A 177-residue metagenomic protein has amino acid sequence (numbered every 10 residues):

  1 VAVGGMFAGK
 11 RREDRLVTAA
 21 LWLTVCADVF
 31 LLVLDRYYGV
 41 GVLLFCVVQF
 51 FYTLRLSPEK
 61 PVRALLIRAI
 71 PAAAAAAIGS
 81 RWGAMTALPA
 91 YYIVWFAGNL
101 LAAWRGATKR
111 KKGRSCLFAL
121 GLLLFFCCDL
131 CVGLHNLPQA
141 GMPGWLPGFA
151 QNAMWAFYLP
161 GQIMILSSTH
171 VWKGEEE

Functional and structural regions predicted by a protein language model:
V1-E177: Polytopic alpha-helical membrane-helix bundles and their juxtamembrane interface segments in multi-pass membrane
